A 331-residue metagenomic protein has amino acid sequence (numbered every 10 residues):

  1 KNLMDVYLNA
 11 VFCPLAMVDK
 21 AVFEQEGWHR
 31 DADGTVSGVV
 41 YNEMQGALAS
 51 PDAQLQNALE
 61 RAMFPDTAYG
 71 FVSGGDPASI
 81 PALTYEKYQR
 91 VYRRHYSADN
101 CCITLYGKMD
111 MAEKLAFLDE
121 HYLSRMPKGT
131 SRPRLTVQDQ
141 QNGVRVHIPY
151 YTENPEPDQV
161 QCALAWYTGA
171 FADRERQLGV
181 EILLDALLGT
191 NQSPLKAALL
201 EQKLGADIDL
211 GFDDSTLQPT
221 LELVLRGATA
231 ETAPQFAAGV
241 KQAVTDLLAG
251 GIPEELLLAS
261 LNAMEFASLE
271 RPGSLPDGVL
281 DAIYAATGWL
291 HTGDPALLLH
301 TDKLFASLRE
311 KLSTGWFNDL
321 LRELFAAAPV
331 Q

Functional and structural regions predicted by a protein language model:
K1-Q140, E153-A163, T168-R174, G179 (+2 more regions): Charge-rich, well-structured scaffold segments of protease-associated domains
Q141-R145: Intrinsically disordered, low-complexity regulatory segments
